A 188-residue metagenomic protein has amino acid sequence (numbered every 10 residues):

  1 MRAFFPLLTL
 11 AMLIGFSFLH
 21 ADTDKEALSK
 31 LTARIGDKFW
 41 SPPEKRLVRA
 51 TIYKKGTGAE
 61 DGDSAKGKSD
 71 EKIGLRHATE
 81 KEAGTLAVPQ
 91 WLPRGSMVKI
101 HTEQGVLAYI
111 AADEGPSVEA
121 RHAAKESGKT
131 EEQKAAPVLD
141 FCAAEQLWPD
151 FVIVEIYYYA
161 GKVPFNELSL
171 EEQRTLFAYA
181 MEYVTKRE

Functional and structural regions predicted by a protein language model:
M1-F4: Positively charged n-region of N-terminal signal peptides that target proteins for export
L8-T9, L19: Cleavable N-terminal signal peptides
I14-F18: C-terminal segment of classical bacterial N-terminal signal peptides
D22-E188: Solvent-exposed, well-ordered loop and adjacent helix/strand elements within mature globular domains that form
